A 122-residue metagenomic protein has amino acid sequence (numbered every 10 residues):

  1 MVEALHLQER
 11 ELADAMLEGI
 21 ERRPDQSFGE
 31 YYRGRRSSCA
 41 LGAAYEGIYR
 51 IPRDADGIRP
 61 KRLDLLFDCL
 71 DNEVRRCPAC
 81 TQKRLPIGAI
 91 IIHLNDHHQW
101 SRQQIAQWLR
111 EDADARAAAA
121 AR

Functional and structural regions predicted by a protein language model:
M1-R122: Short, glycine-biased loop/turn motifs at secondary-structure junctions and in low-complexity Ser/Thr/Pro-rich termini
